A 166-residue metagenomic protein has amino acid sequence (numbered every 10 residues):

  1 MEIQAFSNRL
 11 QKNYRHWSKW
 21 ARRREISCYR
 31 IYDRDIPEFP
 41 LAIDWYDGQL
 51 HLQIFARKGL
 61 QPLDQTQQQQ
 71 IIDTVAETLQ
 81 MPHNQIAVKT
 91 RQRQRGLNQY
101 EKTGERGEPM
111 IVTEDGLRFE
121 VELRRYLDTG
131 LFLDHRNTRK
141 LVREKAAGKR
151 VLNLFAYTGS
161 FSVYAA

Functional and structural regions predicted by a protein language model:
M1-Q49, F55: Non-catalytic accessory regions of SAM-dependent methyltransferases
I3, S7-R24, Q65-V88: Cysteine-centered catalytic environments shared across enzyme families
P37-F39, G59-Q61, T129: Short, surface-exposed beta-strand/loop "edge" segments at domain boundaries and coil↔beta transitions
A42-D44, Q67-L133, K140, E144: Non-catalytic substrate-recognition/targeting regions of SAM-dependent transferases
L50, Q85-I86, R150: Structural motif
L52-L63: A short interface-forming secondary-structure element
H135, R139, G159-S162: Hydrophobic, well-ordered secondary-structure segments
K145-A166: Conserved SAM/SAH cofactor-binding pocket of Class I
